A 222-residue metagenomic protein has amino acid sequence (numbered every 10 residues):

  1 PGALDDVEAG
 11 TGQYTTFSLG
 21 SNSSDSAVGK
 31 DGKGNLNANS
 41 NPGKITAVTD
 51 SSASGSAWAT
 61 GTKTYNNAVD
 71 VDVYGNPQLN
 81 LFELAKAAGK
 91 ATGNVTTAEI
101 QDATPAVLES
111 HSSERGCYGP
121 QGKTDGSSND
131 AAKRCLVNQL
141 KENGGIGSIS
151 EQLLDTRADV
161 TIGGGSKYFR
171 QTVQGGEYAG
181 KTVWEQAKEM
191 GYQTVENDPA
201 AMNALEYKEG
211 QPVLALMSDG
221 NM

Functional and structural regions predicted by a protein language model:
P1-Y207, Q211, S218-G220: N-terminal catalytic scaffold of extracellular/periplasmic and nuclease hydrolases that process anionic headgroups
